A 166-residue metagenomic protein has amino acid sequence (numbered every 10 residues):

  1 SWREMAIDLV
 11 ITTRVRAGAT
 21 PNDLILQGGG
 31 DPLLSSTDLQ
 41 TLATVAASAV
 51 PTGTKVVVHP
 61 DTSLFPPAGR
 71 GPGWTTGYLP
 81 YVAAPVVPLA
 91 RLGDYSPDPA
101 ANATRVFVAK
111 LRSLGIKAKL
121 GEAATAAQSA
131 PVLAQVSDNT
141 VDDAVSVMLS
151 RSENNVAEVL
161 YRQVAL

Functional and structural regions predicted by a protein language model:
S1-D94: Periplasmic/cell-envelope proteins involved in peptidoglycan metabolism and beta-lactam response
L92-L166: A small/polar active-site loop signature that marks catalytic segments
